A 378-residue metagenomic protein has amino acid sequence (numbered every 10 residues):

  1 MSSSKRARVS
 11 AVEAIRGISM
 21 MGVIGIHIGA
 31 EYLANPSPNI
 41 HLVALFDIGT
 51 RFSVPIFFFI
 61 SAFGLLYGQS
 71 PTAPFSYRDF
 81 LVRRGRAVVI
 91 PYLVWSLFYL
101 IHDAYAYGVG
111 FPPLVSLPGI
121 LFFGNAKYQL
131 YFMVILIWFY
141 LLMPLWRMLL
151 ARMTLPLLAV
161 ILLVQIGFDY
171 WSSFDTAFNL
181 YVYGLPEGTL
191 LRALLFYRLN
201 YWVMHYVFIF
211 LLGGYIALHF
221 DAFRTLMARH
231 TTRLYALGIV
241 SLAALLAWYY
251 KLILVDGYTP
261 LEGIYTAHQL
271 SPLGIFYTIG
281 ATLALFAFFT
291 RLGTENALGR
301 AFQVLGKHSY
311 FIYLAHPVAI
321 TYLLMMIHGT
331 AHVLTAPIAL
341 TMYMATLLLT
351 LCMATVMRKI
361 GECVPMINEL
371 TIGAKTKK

Functional and structural regions predicted by a protein language model:
K5-V9, S70-V82, W146-P156, L218-R233 (+2 more regions): Membrane-interface helix-boundary motifs at transmembrane edges
S10-Q69, V88-S96, A126, N200: Functionally critical transmembrane alpha-helices in membrane proteins and complexes, commonly lining
M21-I28, L162-F174, I239-L252, P317-V318: Aromatic-anchored segments of alpha-helical transmembrane domains
A44-V54, L121-I135, T176-I209, L245-T282: Interfacial loop-to-helix transition and helix-capping segments at the boundaries of transmembrane helices
D47-P55, Q69-H102, L114-Y128, F139 (+2 more regions): Transmembrane alpha-helical segments and their boundary/interface "anchor" motifs in multi-pass integral membrane
D103-Y107, V115-F178, Y197-L211: Hydrophobic alpha-helical segments with transmembrane-like composition
L150, T290-Q303, A319-K378: C-terminal "closing" transmembrane helix and its immediate cytosolic amphipathic cap in multi-pass membrane proteins
A222-A301, H308: Alpha-helical transmembrane segments and terminal signal-anchor/GPI-anchor hydrophobic tails, characterized by long
